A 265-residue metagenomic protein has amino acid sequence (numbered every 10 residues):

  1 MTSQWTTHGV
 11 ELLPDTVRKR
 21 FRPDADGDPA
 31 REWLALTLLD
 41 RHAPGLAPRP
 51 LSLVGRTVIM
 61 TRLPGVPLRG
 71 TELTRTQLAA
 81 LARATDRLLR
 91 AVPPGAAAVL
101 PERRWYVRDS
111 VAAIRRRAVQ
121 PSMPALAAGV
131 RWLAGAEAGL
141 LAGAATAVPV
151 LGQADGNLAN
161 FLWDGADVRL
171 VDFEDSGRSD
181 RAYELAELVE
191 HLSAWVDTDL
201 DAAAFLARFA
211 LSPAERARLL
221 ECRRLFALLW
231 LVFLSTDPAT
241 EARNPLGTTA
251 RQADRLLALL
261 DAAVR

Functional and structural regions predicted by a protein language model:
S3-W105, A113: ATP-binding pocket architecture of kinase catalytic cores
T7-L13, A138-Y183: Active-site acidic catalytic loop and adjacent metal/ATP-binding pocket of ATP-dependent phosphoryl transfer enzymes
D24-G27, T240-G247: Short, flexible/disordered intra-domain loops and linkers
D40-A43, T85-A96, A144, V196 (+4 more regions): A general structural signal marking secondary-structure boundaries and capping sites
P93-A154, D164, Q252-L259: An alpha-helical support segment within catalytic cores of ATP-dependent transferases
Q120, A217-L229, A253-R265: Charged/polar, low-hydrophobicity segments characteristic of intrinsically disordered regions and flexible loops
L126, L211-L219: Short, surface-exposed acidic
Y183-A214, R224-R243, Q252-R255: Active-site activation/catalytic loop segments of kinase-like enzymes and analogous catalytic loops in related
